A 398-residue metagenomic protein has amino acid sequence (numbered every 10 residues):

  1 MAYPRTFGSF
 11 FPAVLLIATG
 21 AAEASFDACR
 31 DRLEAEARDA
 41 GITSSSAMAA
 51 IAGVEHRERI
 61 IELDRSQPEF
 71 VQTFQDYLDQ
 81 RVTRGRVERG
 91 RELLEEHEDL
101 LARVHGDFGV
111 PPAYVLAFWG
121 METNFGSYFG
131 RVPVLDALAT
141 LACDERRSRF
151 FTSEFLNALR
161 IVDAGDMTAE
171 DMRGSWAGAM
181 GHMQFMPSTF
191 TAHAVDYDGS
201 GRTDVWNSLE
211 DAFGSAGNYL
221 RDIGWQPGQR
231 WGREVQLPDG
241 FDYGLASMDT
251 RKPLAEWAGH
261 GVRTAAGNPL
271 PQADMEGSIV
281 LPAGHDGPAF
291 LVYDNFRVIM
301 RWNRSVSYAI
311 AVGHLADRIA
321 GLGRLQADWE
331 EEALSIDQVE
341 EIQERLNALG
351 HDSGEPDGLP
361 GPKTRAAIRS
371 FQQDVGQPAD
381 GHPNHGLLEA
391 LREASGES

Functional and structural regions predicted by a protein language model:
M1-F11: Bacterial N-terminal signal peptides that target proteins for export
I17-A21: N-terminal signal peptide c-region/cleavage motif recognized by signal peptidases
S25-R57: N-terminal mature-domain "stem" immediately C-terminal to a signal peptide or N-terminal signal-anchor/transmembrane
C29-E36, L100, A137, I342 (+1 more regions): A general alpha-helix detector
S44-M275, G287-F290, V298-A316, A320-I336 (+2 more regions): Catalytic glycan-binding domains that act on GlcNAc-containing polysaccharides
P282-P288, L391: C-terminal accessory/tail domains of diverse enzymes
E332-V339, N347-L391: Short acidic, glycine/serine/threonine-rich helix-capping segments at coil-helix boundaries
L391-S398: Intrinsically disordered, low-complexity Ser/Thr-rich linker and spacer segments in cell-wall-related proteins
